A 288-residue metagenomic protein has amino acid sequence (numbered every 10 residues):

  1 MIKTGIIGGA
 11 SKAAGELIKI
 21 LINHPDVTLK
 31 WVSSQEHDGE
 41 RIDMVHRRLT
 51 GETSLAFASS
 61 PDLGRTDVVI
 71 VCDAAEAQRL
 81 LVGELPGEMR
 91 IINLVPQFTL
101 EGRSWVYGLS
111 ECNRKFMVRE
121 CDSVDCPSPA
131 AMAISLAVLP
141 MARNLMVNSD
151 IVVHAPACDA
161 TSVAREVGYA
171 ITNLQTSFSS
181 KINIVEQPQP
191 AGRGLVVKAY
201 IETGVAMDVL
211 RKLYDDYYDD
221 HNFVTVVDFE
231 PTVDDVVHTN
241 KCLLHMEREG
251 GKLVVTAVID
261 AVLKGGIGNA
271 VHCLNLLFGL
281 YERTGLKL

Functional and structural regions predicted by a protein language model:
M1-T161, S179, H245-E249, R283: N-terminal Rossmann-like NAD(P) cofactor-binding subdomain of oxidoreductases, focused on the glycine-rich
S11, S128, Q189, G204 (+1 more regions): Short, surface-exposed acidic/glycine-rich loop or hinge patches that mediate macromolecular interfaces
I18, S135-A142, A164, G168 (+4 more regions): Predominant activation on well-ordered alpha-helical scaffold segments within soluble catalytic domains
N23-D26, R143-V147, T172-T176, G204 (+3 more regions): Generic secondary-structure signature for well-ordered alpha-helical cores
I70, V197-Y200: Short cationic amphipathic helices and targeting signals
N148-P190: Catalytic core of tubulin tyrosine ligase-like
A191-V197: Conserved glycine-rich beta-strand-loop-beta hairpin in the small C-terminal domain of fold type I
Y200-L288: C-terminal active-site/capping subdomain that shapes the small-molecule cofactor and substrate pocket of enzyme
